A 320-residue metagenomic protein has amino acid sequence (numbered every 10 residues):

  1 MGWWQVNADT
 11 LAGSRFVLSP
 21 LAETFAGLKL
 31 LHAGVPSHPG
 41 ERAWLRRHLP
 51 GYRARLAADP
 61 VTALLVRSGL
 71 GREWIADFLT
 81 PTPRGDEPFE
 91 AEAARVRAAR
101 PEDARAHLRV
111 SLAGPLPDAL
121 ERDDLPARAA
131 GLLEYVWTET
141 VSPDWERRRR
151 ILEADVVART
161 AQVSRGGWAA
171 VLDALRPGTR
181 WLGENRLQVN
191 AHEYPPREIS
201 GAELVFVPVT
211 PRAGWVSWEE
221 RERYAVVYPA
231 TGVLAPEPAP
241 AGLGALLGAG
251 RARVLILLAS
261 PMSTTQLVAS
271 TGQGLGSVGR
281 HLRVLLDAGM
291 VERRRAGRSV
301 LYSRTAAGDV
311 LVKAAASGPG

Functional and structural regions predicted by a protein language model:
M1-V189, Y194-R197: N-terminal, charged low-complexity regulatory/assembly segments
S14, S19, S37, S68 (+11 more regions): Generic serine detector
V157-L246: C-terminal regulatory or interaction extensions
V205-G320: Extended mid-to-C-terminal alpha-helical interaction segments
